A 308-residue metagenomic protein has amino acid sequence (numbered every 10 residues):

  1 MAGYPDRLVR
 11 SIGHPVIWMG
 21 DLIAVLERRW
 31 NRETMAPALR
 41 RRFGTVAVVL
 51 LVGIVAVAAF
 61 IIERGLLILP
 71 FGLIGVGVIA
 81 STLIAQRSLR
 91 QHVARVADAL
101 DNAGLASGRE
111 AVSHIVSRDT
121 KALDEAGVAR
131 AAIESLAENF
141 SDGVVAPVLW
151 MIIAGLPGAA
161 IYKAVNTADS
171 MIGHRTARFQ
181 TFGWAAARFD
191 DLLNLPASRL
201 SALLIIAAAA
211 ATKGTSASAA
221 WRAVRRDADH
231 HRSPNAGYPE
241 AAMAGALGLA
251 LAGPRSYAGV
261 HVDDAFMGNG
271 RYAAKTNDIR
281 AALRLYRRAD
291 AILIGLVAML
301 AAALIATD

Functional and structural regions predicted by a protein language model:
M1-I161, V165, G173-D308: Hydrophobic alpha-helical transmembrane segments
S170: Solvent-exposed interhelical
